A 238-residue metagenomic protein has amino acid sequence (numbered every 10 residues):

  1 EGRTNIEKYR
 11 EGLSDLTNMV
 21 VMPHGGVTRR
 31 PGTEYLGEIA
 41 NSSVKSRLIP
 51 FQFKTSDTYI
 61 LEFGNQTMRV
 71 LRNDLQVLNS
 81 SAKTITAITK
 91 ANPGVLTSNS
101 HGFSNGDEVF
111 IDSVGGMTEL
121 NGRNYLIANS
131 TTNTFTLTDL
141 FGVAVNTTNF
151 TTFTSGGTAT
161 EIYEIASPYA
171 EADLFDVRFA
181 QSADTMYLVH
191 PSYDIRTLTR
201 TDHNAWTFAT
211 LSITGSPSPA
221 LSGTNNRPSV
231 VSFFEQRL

Functional and structural regions predicted by a protein language model:
E1, E7, E11, L75-Q181 (+3 more regions): Small/polar beta-strand repeat architecture
E1-S81, Y193, T197-L238: N-terminal beta-propeller domains
